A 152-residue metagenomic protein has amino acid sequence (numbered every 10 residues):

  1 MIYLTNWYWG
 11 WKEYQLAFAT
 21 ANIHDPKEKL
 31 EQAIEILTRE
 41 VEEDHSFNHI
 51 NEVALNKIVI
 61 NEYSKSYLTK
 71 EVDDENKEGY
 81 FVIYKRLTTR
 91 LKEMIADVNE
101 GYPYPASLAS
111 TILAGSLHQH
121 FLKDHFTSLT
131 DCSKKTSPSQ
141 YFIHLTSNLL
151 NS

Functional and structural regions predicted by a protein language model:
M1-A21, E35: An amphipathic alpha-helix adjacent to DNA-recognition modules
N6, K27, E31, F81-K85 (+1 more regions): Non-membrane alpha-helical structural segments and their capping/turn regions in soluble enzymes
A17-V53: Hydrophobic alpha-helical connector segments
N22, P26-K29, G101-P105, D131 (+1 more regions): Residue-level recognition of alpha-helical structural elements
E31, N56-I58, E62-T69, S107-G115 (+1 more regions): Localized chelating/binding microdomains that coordinate divalent metal ions or stabilize phosphate-bearing
R39, K85, T89-E100, S110-S152: C-terminal peripheral helix-coil segments that are non-catalytic and often amphipathic
E43, F47-E71, K123: C-terminal regulatory/oligomerization modules of transcriptional regulators
I58-D97, S147: Amphipathic alpha-helical packing segments from all-alpha helical-bundle domains
